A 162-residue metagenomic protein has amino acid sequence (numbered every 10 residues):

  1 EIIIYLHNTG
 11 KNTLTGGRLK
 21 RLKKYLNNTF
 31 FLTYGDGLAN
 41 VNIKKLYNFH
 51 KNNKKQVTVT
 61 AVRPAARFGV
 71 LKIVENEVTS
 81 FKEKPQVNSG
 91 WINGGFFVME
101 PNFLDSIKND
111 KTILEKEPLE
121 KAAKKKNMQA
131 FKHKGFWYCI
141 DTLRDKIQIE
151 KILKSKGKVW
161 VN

Functional and structural regions predicted by a protein language model:
E1-E75, I107: Conserved beta-loop-beta/alpha segment of the NTase-like Rossmann-fold superfamily that binds/positions NTPs
F30-F31, L38, I43-K51, R63-A66 (+1 more regions): Catalytic-core segments of class I nucleotidyltransferases/pyrophosphorylases that form NMP-activated intermediates
